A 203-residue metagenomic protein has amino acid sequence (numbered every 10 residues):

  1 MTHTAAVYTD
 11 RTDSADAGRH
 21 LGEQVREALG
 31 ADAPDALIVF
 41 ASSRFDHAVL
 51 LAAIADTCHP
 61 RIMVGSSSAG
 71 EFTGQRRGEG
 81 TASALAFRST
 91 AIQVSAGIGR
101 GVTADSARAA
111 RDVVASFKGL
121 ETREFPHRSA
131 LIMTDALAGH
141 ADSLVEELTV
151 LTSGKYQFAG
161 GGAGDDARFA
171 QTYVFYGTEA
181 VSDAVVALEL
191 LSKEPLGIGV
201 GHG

Functional and structural regions predicted by a protein language model:
M1-G203: Cofactor- and metal-binding active-site motifs of prokaryotic enzymes that mediate redox/radical or nucleophilic
